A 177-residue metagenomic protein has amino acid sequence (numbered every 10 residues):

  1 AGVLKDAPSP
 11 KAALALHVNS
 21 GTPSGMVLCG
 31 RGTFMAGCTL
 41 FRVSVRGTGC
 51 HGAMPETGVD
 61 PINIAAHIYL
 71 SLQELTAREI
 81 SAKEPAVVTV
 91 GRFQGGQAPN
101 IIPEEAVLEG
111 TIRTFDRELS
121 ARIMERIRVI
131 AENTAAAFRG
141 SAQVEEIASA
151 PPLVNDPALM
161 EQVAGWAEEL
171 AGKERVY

Functional and structural regions predicted by a protein language model:
A1-P103: Histidine/acidic-residue-rich, glycine-tolerant segments that coordinate divalent metal ions
N63-Y177: Metal-dependent amide/peptide-bond hydrolase catalytic core, centered on the "pita-bread" metallohydrolase fold
